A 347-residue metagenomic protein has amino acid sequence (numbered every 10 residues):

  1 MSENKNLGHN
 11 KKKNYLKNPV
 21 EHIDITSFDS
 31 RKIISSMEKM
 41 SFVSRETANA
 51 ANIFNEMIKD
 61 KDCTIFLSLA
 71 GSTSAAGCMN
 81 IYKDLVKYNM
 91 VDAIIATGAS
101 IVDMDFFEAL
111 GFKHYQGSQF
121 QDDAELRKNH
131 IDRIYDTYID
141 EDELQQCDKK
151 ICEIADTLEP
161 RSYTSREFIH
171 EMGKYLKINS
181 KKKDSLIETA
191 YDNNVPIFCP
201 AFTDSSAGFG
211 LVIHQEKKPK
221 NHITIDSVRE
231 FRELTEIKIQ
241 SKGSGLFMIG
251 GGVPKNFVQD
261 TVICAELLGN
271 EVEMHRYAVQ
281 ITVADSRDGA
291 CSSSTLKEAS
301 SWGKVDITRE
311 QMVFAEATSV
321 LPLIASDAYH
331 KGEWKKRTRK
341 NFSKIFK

Functional and structural regions predicted by a protein language model:
S2-A51, N55-I58: N-terminal glycine-rich anion-binding loop in soluble enzyme alpha/beta folds
N4-N18, R45, E236, G243 (+2 more regions): C-terminal functional extensions of proteins
A51-T64, T189-Y191, E236-G243: Glycine-rich phosphate/diphosphate-binding loops that line cofactor/substrate pockets in enzymes
I65-S74, I94, F198-F202, P219-C291: Glycine-rich anion-binding loop/nest that anchors nucleotide
G77-N80, D105-G111, G208-I213, V258-T261 (+1 more regions): Short acidic, glycine/serine/threonine-rich loops at helix termini
I81-K87, I213-K217, V262-G269, S294-E298: Short, solvent-exposed amphipathic alpha-helical segments in soluble enzyme and RNA/protein-processing domains
Y82-C147: A generic, well-ordered mixed alpha/beta core segment in the N-terminal half of proteins
E125-A207: Ligand-binding beta-strand-loop-alpha-helix segment within the catalytic cores of soluble metabolic enzymes
